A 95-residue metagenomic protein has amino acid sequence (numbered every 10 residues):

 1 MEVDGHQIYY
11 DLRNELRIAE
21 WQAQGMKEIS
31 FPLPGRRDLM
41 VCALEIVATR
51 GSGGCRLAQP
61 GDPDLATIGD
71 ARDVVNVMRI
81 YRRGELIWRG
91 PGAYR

Functional and structural regions predicted by a protein language model:
M1-R95: Intrinsic-disorder/low-complexity signature in envelope-associated proteins
